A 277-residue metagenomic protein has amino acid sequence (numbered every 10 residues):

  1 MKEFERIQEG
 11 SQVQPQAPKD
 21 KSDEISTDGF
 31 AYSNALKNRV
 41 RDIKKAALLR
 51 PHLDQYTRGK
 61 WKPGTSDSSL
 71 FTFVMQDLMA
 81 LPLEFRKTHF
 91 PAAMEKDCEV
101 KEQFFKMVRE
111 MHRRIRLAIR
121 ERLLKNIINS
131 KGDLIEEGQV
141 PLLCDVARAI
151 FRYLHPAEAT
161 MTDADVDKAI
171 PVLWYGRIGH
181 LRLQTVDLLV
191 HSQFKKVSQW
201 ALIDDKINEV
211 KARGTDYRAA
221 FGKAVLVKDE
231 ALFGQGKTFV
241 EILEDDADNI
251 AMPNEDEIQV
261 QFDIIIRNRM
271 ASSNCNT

Functional and structural regions predicted by a protein language model:
K2-T277: Nuclear nucleic-acid-binding regulatory modules
